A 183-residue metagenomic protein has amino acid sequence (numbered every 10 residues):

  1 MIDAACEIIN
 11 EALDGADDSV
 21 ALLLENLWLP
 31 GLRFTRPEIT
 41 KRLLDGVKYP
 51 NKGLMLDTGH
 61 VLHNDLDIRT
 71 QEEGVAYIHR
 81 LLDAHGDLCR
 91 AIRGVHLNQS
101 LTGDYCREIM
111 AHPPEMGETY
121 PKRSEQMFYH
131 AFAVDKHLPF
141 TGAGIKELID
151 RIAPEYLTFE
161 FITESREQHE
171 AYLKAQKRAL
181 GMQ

Functional and structural regions predicted by a protein language model:
M1-G53: Active-site acidic/histidine proton-transfer and metal-coordination neighborhood in alpha/beta enzyme cores
I2-I9, T40, I78, L138-G142 (+1 more regions): Aromatic/hydrophobic pocket-lining residues that form the small-molecule binding cavity in soluble enzyme cores
I8-L22, V47-P50, A84-A91, A143-Y156: A structural motif corresponding to the C-terminal end of an alpha-helix and its immediate exit/capping segment
L22-L24, K52-D57, R93-L97, E155-E160: Hydrophobic faces of well-ordered beta-strands that scaffold small-molecule active sites in alpha/beta enzyme cores
N26-P30, T58-L62, Q99-L101, T163: Active-site-proximal loop/turn and secondary-structure-junction residues that shape catalytic pockets, frequently
R33-P37, H63-P154: Gly/Pro-rich active-site loop or hairpin
R42-N51, I78-I92, R178-Q183: Structural recognition of alpha->loop->beta junctions
R166-Q183: C-terminal helical cap(s) of enzyme catalytic domains, especially alpha/beta-barrels
